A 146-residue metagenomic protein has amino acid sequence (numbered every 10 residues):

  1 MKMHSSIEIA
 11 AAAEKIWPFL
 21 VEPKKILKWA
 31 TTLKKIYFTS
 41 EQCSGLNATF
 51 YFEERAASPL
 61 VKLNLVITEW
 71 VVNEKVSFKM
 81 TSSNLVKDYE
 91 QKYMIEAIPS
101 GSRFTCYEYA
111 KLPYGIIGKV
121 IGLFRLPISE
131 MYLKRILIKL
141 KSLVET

Functional and structural regions predicted by a protein language model:
M1-E41, K139: Hydrophobic ligand-binding cavity/cleft-lining segments
K2-H4, L60-L65, K87-K92: Short, surface-exposed coil-to-beta transition loops
E8, T68-E69, E96: Well-ordered beta-strand positions
Y37-N84, S100, R135-T146: Glycine-rich portal/gate segments that line the openings of hydrophobic small-molecule binding cavities
T81-M131: Beta-strand/loop substructures that line and gate deep hydrophobic ligand-binding cavities in soluble
